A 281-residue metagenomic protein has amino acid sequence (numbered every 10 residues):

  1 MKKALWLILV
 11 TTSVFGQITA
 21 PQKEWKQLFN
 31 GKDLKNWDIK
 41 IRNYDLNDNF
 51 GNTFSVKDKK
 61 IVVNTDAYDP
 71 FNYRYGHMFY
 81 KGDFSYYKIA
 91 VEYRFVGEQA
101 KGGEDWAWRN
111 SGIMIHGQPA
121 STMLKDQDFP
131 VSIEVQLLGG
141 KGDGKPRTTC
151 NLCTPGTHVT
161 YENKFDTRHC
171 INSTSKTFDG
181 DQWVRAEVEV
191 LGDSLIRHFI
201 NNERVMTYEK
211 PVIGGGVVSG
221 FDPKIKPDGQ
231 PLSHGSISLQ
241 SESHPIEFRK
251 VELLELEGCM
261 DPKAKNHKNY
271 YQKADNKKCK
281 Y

Functional and structural regions predicted by a protein language model:
M1-P21: Bacterial Sec-dependent N-terminal signal peptides
Q17-G258, P262-K265, Q272: Carbohydrate-interacting regions of secretory-pathway proteins
K273-Y281: Short, disulfide-bonded extracellular cysteine-rich repeat modules
